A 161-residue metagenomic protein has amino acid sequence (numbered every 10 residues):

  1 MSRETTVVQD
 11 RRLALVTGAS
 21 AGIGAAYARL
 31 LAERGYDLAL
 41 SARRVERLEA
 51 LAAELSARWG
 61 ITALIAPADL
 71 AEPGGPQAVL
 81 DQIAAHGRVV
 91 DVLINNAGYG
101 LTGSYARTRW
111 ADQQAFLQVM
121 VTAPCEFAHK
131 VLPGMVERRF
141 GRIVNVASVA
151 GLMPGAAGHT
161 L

Functional and structural regions predicted by a protein language model:
S20-A21: Conserved glycine-rich cofactor-binding loop
R34-L51: Conserved glycine-rich Rossmann-like NAD(P)H-binding loop of the short-chain dehydrogenase/reductase
V45-E46, P67-A78, W110: The beta1-alpha1 cofactor-binding region of Rossmann-like NAD(H)/NADP(H)-dependent oxidoreductases
N96-L101: Conserved NAD(P)H cofactor-binding loop of Rossmann-fold oxidoreductase domains
S104-A106, D112-L117: Substrate-binding pocket helix/loop in short-chain dehydrogenase/reductase
A128-H129: A short, exposed helix-loop element centered on a Lys and neighboring polar residues
S148: Residue(s) in the substrate-gating loop at a strand-loop-helix junction that position the organic substrate next
